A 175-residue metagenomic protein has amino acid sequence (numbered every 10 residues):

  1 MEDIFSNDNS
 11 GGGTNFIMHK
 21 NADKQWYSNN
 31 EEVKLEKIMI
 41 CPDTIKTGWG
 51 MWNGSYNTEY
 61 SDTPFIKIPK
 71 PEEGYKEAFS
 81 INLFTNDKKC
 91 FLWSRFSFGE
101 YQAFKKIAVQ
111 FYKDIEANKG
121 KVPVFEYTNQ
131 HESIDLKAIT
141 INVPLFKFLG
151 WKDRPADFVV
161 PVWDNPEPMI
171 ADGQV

Functional and structural regions predicted by a protein language model:
M1-C90, I134-V159: OB-fold ssDNA-binding interfaces and closely related basic DNA-contact patches used across DNA replication/repair
M39, K46, S97, F104-Y112 (+1 more regions): Aromatic-enriched hydrophobic runs in primary sequence
T58-T63, A103, P123-F125: A short linear-motif detector with a strong N-terminal bias
K88-N118, H131-S133: Acidic, glycine-rich flexible loop segments
Y112-V175: Long, compositionally biased interface segments
